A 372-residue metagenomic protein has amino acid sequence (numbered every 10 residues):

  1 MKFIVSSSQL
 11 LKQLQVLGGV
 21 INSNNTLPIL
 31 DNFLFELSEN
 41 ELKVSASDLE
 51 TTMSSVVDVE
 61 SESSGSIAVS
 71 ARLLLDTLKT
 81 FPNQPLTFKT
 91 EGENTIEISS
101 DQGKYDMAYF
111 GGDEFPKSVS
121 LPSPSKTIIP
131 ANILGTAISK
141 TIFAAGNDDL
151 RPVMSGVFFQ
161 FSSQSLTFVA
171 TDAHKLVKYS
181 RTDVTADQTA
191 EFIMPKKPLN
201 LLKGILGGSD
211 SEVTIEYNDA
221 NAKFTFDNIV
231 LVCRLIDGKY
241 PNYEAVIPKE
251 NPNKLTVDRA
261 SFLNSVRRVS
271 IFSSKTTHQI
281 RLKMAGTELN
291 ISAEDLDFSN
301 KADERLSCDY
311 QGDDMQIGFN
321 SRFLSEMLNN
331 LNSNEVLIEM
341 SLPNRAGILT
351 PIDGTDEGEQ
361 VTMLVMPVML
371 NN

Functional and structural regions predicted by a protein language model:
M1-N372: Structural preference for solvent-exposed beta-strand-turn elements and adjacent flexible terminal/loop segments within
